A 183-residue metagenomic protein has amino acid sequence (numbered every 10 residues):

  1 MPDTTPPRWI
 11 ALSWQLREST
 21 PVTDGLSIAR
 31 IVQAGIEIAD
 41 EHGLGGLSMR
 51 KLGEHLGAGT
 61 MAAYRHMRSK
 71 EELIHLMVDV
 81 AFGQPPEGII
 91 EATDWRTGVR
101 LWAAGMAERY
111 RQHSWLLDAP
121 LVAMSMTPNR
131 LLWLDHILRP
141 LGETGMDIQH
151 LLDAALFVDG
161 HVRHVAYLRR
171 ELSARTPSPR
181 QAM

Functional and structural regions predicted by a protein language model:
M1-G25: N-terminal intrinsically disordered/low-complexity leader segments
G25, E41, T93-R96: Short, solvent-exposed loop/helix junctions and linker helices that flank or host conserved functional motifs
R30, A34, I38-E71, L76: Helix-turn-helix
R30-E37, E41, E72-E87, G98-L101 (+3 more regions): Alpha-helical structural segments
D40, F82, P86, A107-R111 (+2 more regions): Short amphipathic alpha-helical interface segments enriched in basic and hydrophobic/aromatic residues, used as
H75, D79, E108, L156-R163: Generic alpha-helical structural context detector
E87-L132, I148-L151, A155-V158: Hydrophobic alpha-helical connector segments
W133-H161, V165-A182: Hydrophobic alpha-helical bundle segments that form small-molecule/ligand-binding pockets
